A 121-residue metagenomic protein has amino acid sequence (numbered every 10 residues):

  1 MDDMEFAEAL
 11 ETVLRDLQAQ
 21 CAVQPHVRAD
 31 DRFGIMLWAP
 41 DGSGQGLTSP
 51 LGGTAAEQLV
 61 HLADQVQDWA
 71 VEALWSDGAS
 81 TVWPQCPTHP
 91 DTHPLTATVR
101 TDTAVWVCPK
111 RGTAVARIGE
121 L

Functional and structural regions predicted by a protein language model:
E5-D16: Short, non-transmembrane alpha-helical segments in secretory-pathway proteins
R15-H61: Interaction interfaces in information-processing and related assembly proteins
A55-L121: Cys/His-clustered metal-coordination modules, chiefly Zn-binding fingers
